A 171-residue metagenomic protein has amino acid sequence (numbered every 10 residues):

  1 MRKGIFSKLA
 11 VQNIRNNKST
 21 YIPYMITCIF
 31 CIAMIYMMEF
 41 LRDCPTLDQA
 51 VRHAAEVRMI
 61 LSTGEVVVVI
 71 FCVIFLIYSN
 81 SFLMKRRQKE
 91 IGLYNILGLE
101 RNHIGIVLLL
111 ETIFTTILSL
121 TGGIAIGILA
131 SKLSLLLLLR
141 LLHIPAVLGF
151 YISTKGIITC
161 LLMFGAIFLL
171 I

Functional and structural regions predicted by a protein language model:
M1-I32: N-terminal Sec/SRP start-transfer signal
I29-I35, V66-V73: Hydrophobic transmembrane alpha-helices
I32-D43, Y78-F82, F114-I144, K155-I171: Small-residue-rich transmembrane alpha-helices
A33-T63: Alpha-helical transmembrane segments
H53-I70, L142-L170: Conserved transmembrane alpha-helices of multi-pass membrane proteins, especially helix-helix packing segments enriched
Y78-L93: Transmembrane helix boundary and interhelical loop/hinge segments in multi-pass membrane proteins
